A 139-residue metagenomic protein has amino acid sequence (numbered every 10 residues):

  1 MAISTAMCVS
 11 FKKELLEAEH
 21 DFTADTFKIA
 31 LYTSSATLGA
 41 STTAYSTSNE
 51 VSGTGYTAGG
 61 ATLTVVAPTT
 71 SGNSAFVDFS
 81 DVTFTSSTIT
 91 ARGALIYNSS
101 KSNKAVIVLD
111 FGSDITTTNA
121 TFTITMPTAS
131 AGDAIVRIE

Functional and structural regions predicted by a protein language model:
M1-R92, S99-E139: Small cysteine-rich, disulfide-bonded extracellular modules of the LU/uPAR three-finger superfamily and closely related
